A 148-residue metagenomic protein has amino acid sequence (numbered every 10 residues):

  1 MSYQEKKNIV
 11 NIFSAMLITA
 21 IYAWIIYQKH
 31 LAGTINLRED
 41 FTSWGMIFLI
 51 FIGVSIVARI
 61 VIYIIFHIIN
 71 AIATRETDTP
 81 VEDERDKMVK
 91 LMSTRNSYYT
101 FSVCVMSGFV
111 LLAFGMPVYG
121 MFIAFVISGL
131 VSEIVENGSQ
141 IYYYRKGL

Functional and structural regions predicted by a protein language model:
M1-L31, G138, Y142-L148: Cytosolic-side membrane-entry/anchor segment at the start of a transmembrane helix
N8-I18, L91-S102: Select subsegments of transmembrane alpha-helices in polytopic membrane proteins, especially boundary-proximal
S14, I18-Y22, V54-I62, C104 (+2 more regions): Alpha-helical transmembrane segments of multipass membrane proteins
Q28-F41: Membrane-interface helix termini and inter-helical loops of multi-pass transporters
S43-I62, I127-G129: Alpha-helical transmembrane segments
I60-R85: Membrane-helix interface/capping segments
Y98-V118: Alpha-helical transmembrane segments and their membrane-interface junctions in multi-pass membrane proteins
S107-G108, M121-L148: Alpha-helical transmembrane segments and their immediate juxtamembrane interface regions
